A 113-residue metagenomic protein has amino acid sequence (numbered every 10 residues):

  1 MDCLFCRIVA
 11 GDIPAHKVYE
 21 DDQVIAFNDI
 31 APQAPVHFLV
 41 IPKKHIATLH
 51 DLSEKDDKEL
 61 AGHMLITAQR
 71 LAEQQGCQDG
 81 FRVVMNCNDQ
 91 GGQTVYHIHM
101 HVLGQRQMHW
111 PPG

Functional and structural regions predicted by a protein language model:
M1-G113: HIT superfamily nucleotide-processing domains
